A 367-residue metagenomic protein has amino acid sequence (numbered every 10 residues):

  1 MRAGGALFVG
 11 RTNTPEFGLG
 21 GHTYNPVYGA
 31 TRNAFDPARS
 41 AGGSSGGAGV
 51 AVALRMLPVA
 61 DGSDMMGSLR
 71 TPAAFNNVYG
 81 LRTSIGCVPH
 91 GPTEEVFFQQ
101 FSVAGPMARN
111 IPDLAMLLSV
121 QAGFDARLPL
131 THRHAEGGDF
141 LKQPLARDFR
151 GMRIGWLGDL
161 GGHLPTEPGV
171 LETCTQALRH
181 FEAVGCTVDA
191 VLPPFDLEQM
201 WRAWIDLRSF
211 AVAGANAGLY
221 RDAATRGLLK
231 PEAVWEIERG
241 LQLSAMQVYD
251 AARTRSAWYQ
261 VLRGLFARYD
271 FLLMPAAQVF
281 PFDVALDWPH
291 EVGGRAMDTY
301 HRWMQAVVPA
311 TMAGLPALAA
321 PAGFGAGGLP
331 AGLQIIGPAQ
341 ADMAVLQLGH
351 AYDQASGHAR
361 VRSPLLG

Functional and structural regions predicted by a protein language model:
R2, D139-F140, T166-P193, N216-A224 (+1 more regions): Acyltransferase
R2-F124, T311-G332: Short glycine/serine-rich loop segments
T12-G20, F195-L197, A276-Q278: Short, solvent-exposed turn/loop segments enriched in Gly/Ser/Thr/Pro and often Arg
R82-E172, Q176, H350, A355-G367: A short helix-breaking turn/cap at a secondary-structure junction
S102-R109, I237-L243, I335-I336: Short, well-ordered beta-strand elements within core beta-sheets of diverse protein domains
T131-H134, R202, D250, F282-M304: Short, surface-exposed loop/helix-turn segments at secondary-structure junctions that function as lids/hinges flanking
Q143-G158, D206-R263, P275-F280, V284 (+1 more regions): Short helix-loop capping/hinge segments that flank enzyme active sites or metal/cofactor-binding pockets
R263-G264, M297-P321: Small-aliphatic-rich amphipathic alpha-helix that forms the alpha element of a beta-alpha
